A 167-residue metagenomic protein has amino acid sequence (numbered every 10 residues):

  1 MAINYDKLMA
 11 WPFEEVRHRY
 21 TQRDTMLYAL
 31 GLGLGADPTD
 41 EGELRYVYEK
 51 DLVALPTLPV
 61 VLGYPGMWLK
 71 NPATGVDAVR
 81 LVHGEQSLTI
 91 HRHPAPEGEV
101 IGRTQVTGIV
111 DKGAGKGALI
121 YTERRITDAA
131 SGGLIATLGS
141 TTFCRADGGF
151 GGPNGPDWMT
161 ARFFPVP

Functional and structural regions predicted by a protein language model:
M1-A10, E14, L81-P167: HotDog/MaoC-like acyl-thioester-processing domains
M1-I101: Hydrophobic, proline/glycine-rich low-complexity stretches
